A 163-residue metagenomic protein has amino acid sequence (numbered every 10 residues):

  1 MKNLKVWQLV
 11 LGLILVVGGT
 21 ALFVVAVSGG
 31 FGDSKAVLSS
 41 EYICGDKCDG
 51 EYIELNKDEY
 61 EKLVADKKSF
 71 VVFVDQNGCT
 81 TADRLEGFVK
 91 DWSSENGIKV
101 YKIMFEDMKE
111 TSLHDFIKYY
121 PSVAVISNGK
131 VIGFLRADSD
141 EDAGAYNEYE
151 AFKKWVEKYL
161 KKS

Functional and structural regions predicted by a protein language model:
K2-K67, E148-S163: N-terminal leader/targeting and pre-domain segments
Y42, K47-C48, K57-E95: Local sequence-structure signature of Cys/Sec-based thiol-disulfide redox active-site neighborhoods
I53, G78-A82, A145, Y149: Solvent-exposed, acidic/flexible segments
K62, T111-F116: Short amphipathic alpha-helix with an adjacent loop that forms part of the alpha/beta core around
F73-Q76, S93, G97-T111: Thiol-based oxidoreductase modules, predominantly thioredoxin-like and allied folds used for disulfide exchange
T81-D83, E110-L113, G133-L135, D142: Extracytoplasmic/secreted cell-surface and envelope-processing proteins
H114-S127: Structural micro-motif
A124-S163: Non-catalytic, surface beta->alpha helical segment in thiol-disulfide oxidoreductase systems
